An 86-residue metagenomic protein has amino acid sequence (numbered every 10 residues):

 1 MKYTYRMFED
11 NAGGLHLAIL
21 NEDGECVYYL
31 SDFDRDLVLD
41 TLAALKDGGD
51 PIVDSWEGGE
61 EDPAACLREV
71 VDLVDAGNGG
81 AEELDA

Functional and structural regions predicted by a protein language model:
M1-H16, Y28-L30: Short N-terminal "domain-start" leader segments that mark the transition from disordered tails or signal peptides into
R35-A86: Mixed-charge, Lys/Arg-enriched low-complexity segments
